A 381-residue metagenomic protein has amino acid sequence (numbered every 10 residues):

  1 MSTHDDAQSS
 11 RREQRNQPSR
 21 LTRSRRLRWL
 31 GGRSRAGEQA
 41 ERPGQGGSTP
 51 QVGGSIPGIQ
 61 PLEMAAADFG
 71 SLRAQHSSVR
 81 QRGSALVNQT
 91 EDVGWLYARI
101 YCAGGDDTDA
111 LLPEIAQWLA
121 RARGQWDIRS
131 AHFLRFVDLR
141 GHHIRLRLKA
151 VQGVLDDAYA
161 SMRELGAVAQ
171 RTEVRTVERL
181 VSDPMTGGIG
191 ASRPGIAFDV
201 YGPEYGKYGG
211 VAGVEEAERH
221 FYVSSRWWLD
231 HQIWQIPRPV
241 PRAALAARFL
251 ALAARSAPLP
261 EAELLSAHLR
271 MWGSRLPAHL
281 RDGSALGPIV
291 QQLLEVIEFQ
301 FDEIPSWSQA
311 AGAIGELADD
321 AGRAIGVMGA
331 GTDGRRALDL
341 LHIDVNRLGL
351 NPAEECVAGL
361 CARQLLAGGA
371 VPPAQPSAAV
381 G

Functional and structural regions predicted by a protein language model:
S2-D6, R11-R15, R20-E38, R42-G46 (+1 more regions): An acidic, charge-biased composition feature
